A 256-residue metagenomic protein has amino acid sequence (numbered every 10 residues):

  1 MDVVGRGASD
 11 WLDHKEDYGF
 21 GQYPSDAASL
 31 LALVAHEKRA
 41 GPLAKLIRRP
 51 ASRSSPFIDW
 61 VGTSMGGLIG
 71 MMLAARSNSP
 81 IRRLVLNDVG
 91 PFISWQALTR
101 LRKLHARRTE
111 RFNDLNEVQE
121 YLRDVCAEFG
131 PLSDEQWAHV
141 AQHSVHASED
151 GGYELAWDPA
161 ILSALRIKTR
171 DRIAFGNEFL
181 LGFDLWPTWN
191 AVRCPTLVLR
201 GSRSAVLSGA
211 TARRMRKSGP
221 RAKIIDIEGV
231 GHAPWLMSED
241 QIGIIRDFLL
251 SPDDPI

Functional and structural regions predicted by a protein language model:
D2-R6, G90, E228-G231: Short beta-to-alpha linker loops that shape the active-site pocket of alpha/beta-hydrolase fold enzymes
V3-V61, I244: Active-site loop/oxyanion-hole signature of alpha/beta-hydrolase fold enzymes
S9-E16, Q96-A97, G209-A210, M237: Conserved catalytic-core motifs of eukaryotic protein kinase domains, centered on the activation segment
R53-A97: Conserved hydrolase catalytic core segment
V89-E117: A catalytic-pocket lid/entrance helix-loop region that shapes and gates access to the active site across common
N113-R170: Conserved alpha/beta-hydrolase catalytic His-Asp/Glu region
H146-R214: Conserved serine/cysteine hydrolase catalytic core
V230-E239: Catalytic histidine-centered segment of alpha/beta-hydrolase-like enzymes
